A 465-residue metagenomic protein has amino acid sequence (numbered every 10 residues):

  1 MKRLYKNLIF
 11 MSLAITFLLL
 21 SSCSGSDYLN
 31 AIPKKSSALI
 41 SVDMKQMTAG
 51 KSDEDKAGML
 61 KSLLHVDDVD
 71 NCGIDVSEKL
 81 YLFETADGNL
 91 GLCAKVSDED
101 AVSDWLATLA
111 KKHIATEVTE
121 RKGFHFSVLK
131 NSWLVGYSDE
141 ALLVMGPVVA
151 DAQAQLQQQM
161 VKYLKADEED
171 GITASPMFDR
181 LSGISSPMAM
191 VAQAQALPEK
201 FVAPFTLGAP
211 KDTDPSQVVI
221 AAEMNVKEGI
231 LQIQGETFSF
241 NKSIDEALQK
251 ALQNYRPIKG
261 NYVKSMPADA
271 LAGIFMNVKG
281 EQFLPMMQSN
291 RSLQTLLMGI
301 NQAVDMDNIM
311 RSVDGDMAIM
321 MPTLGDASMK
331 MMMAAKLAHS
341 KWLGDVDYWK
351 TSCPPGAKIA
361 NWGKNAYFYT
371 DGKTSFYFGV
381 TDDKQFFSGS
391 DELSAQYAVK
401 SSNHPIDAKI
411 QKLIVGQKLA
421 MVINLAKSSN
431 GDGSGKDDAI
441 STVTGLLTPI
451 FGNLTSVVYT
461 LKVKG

Functional and structural regions predicted by a protein language model:
K2-S12: Bacterial N-terminal signal peptides that target proteins for export
L19-S22: C-terminal motif of bacterial Sec signal peptides marking the signal peptidase cleavage site
S24-N30: Bacterial lipoprotein signal-peptidase II cleavage site
N30-S52: Post-signal peptide N-terminal segment of mature Sec-exported envelope proteins
S37, D43-K45, K358-G465: C-terminal functional regions that serve as terminal interaction/effector modules
I40, C72-P176, D314-I410: Single conserved position on a long alpha-helix in the C-terminal lobe of the eukaryotic protein kinase
L164-G273, V415-G465: Leucine-rich, highly hydrophobic segment in Treponema pallidum outer-membrane-associated proteins
L252-Y255, N261-A327, A338-L343: Extended non-catalytic domains of envelope/secretory-pathway proteins
